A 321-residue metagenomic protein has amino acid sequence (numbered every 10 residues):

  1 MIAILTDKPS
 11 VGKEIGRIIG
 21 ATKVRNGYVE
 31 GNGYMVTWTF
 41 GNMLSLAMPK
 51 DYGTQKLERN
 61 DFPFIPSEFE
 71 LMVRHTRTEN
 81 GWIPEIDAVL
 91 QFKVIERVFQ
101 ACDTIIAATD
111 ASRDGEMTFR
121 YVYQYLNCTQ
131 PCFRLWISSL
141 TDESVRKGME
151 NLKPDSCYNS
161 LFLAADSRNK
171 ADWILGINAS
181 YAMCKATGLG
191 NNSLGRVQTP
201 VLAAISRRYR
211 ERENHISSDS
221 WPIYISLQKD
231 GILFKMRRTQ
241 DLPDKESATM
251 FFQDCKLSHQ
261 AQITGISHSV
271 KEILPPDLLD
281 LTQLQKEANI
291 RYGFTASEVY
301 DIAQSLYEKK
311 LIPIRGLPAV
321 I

Functional and structural regions predicted by a protein language model:
M1-N169, L175: Intrinsically disordered, low-complexity regulatory segments
I2-A3, T22-R25, G81, A88 (+5 more regions): Basic, low-complexity terminal or inter-domain segments flanking catalytic cores
I18-T22, V98, Y125-T129, G148-D155 (+11 more regions): Conserved, well-folded catalytic cores of nucleic-acid-processing and energy-transducing macromolecular machines
E30-G31, F99-D103, G188, D301-I302 (+1 more regions): Short, well-ordered loop/turn elements at secondary-structure boundaries
M35, M43-P84, N192-E308: Long, highly charged, low-complexity internal segments
T109, K286-A288, G316: Short glycine-centered, acidic/aromatic-flanked micro-motifs in structured strand/loop junctions that mark active-site
A164-G195: Amphipathic alpha-helical segments of the small helical/lid subdomains adjacent to P-loop NTPase cores
Y307-L317: A short, conserved structural fragment
